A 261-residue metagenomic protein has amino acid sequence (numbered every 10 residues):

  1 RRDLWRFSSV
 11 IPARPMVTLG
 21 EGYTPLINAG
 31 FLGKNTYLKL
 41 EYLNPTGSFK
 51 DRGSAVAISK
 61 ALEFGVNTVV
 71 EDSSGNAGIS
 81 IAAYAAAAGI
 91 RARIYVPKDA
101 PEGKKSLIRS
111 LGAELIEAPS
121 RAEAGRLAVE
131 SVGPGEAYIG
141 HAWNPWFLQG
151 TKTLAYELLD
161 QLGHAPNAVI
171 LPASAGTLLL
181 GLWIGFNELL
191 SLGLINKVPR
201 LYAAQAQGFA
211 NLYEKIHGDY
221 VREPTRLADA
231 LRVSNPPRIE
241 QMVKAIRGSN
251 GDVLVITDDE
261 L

Functional and structural regions predicted by a protein language model:
R1-L261: PLP-dependent amino-acid enzyme catalytic core
